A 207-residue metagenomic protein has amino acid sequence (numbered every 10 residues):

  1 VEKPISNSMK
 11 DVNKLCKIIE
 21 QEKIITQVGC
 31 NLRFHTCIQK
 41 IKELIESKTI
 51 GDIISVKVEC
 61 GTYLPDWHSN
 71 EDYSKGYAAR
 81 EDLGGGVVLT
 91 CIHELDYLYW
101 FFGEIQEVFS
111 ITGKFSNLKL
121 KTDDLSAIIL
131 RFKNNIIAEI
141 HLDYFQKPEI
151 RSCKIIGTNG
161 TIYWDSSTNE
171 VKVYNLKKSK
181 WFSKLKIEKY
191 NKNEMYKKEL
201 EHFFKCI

Functional and structural regions predicted by a protein language model:
V1, I25-Q27, K57, A78 (+3 more regions): Structural detector of well-ordered beta-strand residues that form the stable sheet scaffold of enzyme domains
V1-R33, K48: Beta-strand-loop-alpha-helix segment that lines the small-molecule cofactor/substrate pocket of alpha/beta enzymes
I5, L32, E59-L64, K114 (+4 more regions): Short, flexible active-site-adjacent loop segments at beta-strand->alpha-helix junctions, enriched in small/polar
C16, E20, K42-I45, Y99 (+1 more regions): A structural alpha-helix within SAM-dependent methyltransferase catalytic domains
L32-K119: Predominantly a Rossmann-like dinucleotide-binding segment in NAD(P)-dependent oxidoreductases
L89, L95-E170, K197-I207: Contiguous beta-strand/loop segments that form the cofactor/metal-binding neighborhood of enzyme cores
E149-C153, V173-K178, S183-K184: A short, polar/proline- and glycine-enriched secondary-structure boundary/capping micro-motif
I187-E201: Active-site loop of classical SDR/Rossmann-like NAD(P)-dependent oxidoreductases, centered on the catalytic Tyr-X3-Lys
